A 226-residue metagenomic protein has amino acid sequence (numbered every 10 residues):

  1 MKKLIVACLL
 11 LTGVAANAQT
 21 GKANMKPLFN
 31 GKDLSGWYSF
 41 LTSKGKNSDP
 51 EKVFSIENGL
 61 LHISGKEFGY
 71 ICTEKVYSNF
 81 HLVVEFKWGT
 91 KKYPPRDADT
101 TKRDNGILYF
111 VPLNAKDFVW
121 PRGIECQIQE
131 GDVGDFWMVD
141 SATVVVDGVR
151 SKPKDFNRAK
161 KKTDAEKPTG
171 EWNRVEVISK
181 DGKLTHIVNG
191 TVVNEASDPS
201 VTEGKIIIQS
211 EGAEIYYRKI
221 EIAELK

Functional and structural regions predicted by a protein language model:
L4-G13: Sec-dependent N-terminal signal peptides
V14-A18: Sec/Tat signal peptide C-region and signal peptidase I cleavage site
Q19-K226: Carbohydrate-interacting regions of secretory-pathway proteins
